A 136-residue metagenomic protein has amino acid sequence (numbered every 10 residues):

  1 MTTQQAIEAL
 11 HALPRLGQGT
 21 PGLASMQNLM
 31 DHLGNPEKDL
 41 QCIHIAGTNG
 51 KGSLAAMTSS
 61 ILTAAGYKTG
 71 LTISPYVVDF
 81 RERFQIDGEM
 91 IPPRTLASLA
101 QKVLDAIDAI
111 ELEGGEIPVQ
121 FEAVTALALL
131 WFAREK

Functional and structural regions predicted by a protein language model:
M1-G47, L54-Y67, L71-T72, E111-G115: Short functional linear segments
Q4, T20-L23, G52, M90-P93 (+2 more regions): Electropositive phosphate-/nucleotide-binding environments in soluble metabolic enzymes
M30-K38, A64-K136: ATP-dependent carboxylate-amine ligase catalytic core
N49-K51, Y76-V77: Short active-site-proximal "capping" loops at secondary-structure junctions
